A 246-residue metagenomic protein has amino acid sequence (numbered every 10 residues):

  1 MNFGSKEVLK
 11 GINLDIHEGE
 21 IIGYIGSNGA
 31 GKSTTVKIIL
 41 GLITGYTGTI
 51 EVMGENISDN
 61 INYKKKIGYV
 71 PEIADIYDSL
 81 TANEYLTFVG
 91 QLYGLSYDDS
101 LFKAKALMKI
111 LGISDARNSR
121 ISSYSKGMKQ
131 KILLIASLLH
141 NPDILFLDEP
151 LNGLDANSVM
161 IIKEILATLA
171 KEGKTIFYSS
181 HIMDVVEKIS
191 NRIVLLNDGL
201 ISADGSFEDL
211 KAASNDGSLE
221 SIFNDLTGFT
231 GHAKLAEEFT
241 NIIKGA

Functional and structural regions predicted by a protein language model:
G48-Y63: Conserved ABC transporter NBD signature motif
T87, Q91, D99-A116: Conserved ABC ATPase "signature" region
L145-E149: Catalytic Walker B motif of ABC-type/P-loop ATPase nucleotide-binding domains
D204-G205: ABC ATPase "signature
